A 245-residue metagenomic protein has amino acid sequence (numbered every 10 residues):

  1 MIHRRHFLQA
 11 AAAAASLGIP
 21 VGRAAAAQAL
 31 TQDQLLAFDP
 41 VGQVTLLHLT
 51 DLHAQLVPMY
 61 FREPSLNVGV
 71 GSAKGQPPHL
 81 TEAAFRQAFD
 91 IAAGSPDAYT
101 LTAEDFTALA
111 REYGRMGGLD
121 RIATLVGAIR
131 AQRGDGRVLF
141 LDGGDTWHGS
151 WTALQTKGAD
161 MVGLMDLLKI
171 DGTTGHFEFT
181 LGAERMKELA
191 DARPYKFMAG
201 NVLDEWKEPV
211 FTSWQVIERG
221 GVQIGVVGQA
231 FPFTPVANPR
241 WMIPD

Functional and structural regions predicted by a protein language model:
I2, H6-Q9, G18, G22 (+1 more regions): Acidic, metal/ion-coordinating pockets
A12-A13: Hydrophobic helical h-region of N-terminal Sec-dependent signal peptides in bacterial secretory/periplasmic proteins
